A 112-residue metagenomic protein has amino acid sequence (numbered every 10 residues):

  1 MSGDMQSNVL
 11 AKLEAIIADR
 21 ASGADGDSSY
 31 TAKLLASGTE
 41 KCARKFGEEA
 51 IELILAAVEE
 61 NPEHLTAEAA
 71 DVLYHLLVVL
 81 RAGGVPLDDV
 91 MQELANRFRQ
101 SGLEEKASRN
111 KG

Functional and structural regions predicted by a protein language model:
M1-A69, L73-G112: Flexible "arm" and connector segments at domain edges
